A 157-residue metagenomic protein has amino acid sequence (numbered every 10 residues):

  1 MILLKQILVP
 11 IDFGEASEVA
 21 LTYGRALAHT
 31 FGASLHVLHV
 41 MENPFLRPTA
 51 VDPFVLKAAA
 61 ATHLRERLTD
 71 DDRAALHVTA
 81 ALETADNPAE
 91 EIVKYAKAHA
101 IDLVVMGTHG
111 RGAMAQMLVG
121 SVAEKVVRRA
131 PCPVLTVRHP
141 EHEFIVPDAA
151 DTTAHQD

Functional and structural regions predicted by a protein language model:
M1-I2, R128: Short, flexible hinge/linker loops that cap or flank conserved catalytic cores
I2, D70-V104, H142-V146, A154-D157: Structural beta-alpha unit
I2-F54, D71, H139-H142, D151-D157: Small/aliphatic-rich secondary-structure junction motif
A16, P88, G112-M114: Short glycine-rich, flexible loops that bind phosphorylated cofactors or substrates
A20, R47-A50, E90-V93, Q116-L118 (+1 more regions): Short, well-ordered secondary-structure micro-motifs
Y23, V55-L68, E91-V93: Short, solvent-exposed amphipathic alpha-helices that sit in or adjacent to ligand/effector-binding or catalytic
A26, K97-I145, A154: Gly/Ser-rich helix-loop-strand patches that form or flank binding pockets for ribonucleotide-derived cofactors
L38, T79-E83, L135: General small-molecule cofactor/ligand-binding pocket signal
